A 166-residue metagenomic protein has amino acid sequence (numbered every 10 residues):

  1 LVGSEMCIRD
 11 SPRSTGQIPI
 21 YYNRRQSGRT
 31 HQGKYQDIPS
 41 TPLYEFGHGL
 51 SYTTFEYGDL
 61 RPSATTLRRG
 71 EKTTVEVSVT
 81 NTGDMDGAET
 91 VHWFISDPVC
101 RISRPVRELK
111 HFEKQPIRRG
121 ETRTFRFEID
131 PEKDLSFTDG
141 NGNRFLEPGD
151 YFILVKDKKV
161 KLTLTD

Functional and structural regions predicted by a protein language model:
S4-E5, R9-A88, F94-S96, K114 (+2 more regions): Secreted, periplasmic, or luminal enzymes acting at the cell surface/secretory milieu
T15-Q17, F112-Q115, F127-I129, V160-D166: Low-complexity, flexible helical/coil segments
K72, F94, E108-L109, G142-R144: Short intrinsically disordered coil segments
K72-T74, T122-R126, K159: Intrinsic-disorder/low-complexity, polar/charged segments enriched in Ser/Thr/Lys/Arg/Asp/Glu/Gln
D84-A88, C100-I102, D134-S136, L162: Intrinsically disordered, low-complexity acidic/polar segments
R101-F137, N141: Intrinsically disordered, low-complexity Pro/Gly/Ser/Thr-rich segments with frequent PxxP/GP/PP motifs and embedded
P131-D166: Terminal connector regions
